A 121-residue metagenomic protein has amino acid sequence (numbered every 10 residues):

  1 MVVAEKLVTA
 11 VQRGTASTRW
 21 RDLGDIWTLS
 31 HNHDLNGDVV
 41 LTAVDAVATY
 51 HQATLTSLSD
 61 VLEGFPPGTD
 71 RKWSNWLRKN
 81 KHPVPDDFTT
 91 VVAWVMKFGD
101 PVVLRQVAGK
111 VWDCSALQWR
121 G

Functional and structural regions predicted by a protein language model:
M1-G121: Structured mid-to-C-terminal alpha-helical surface segments
